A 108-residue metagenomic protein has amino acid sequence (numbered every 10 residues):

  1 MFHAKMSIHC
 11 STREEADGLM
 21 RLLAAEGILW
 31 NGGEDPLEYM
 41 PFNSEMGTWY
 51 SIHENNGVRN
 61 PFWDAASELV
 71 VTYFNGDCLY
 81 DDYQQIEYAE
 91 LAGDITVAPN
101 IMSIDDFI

Functional and structural regions predicted by a protein language model:
M1-I108: Structural boundary micro-motifs
